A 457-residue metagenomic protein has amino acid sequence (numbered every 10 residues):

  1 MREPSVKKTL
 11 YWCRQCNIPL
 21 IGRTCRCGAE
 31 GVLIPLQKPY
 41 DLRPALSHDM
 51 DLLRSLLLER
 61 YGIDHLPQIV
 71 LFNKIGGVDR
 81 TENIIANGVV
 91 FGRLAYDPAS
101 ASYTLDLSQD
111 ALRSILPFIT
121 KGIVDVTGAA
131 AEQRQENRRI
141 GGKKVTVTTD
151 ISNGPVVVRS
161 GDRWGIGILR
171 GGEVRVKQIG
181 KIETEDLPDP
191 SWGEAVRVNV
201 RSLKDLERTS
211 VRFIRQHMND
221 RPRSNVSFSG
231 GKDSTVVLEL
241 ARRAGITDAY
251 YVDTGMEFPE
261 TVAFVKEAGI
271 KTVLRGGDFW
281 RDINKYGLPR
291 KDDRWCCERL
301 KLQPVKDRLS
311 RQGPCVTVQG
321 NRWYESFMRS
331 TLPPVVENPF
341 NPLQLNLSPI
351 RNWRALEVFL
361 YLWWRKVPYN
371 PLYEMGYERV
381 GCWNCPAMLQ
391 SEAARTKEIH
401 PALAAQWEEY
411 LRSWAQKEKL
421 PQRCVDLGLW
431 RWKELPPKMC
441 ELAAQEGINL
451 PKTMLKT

Functional and structural regions predicted by a protein language model:
M1-S227, E239-D248, T254-P259, E267 (+1 more regions): RNA-binding accessory domains that recognize and position tRNA/RNA substrates
C16, C27, C296-C297, C382-C385: Short cysteine clusters
I34-L36, V305, Q390-T396: Extracellular/mature segments of secreted proteins
S152-P155, G231, L362, C385: Residue-level signal for inorganic ion chemistry
E194-W364: ATP-dependent adenylation/nucleotidyltransferase module used to activate substrates
R354-A355, F359-Q406: Mid-to-C-terminal catalytic subdomains of enzymes that bind/position adenosyl phosphate moieties or nucleic-acid
A405-V425: Charged, amphipathic alpha-helical linkers/stalks
P421-T457: Short flanking/linker segments adjacent to small metal-binding domains or redox-active Cys/His motifs
